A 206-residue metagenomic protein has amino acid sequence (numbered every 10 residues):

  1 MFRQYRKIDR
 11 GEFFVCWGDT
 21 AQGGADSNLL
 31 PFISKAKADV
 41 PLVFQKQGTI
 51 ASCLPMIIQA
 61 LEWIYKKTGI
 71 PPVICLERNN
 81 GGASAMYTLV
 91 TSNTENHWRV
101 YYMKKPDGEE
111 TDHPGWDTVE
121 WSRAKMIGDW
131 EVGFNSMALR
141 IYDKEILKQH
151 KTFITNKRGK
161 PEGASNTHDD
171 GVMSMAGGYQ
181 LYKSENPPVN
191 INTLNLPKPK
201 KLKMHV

Functional and structural regions predicted by a protein language model:
M1-K105, A124, V132, S136-V206: RNase H-like, metal-dependent nuclease domains and their acidic two-metal-ion catalytic environment used
P106-A124: Conserved P-loop NTPase catalytic core
